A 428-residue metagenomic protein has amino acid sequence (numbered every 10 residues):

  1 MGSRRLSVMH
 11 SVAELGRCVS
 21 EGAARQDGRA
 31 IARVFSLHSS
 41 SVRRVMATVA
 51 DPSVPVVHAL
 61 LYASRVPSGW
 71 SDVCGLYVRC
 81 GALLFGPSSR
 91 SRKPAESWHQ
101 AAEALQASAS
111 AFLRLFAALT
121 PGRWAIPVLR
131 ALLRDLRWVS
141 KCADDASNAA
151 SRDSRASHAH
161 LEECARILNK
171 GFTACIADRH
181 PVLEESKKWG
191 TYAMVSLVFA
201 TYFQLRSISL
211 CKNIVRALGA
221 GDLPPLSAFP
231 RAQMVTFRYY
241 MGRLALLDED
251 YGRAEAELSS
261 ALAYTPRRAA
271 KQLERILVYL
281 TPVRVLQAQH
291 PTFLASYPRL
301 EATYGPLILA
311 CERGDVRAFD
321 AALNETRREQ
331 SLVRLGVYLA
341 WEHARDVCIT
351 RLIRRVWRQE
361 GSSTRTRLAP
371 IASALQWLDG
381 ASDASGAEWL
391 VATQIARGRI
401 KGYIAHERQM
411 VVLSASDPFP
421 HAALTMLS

Functional and structural regions predicted by a protein language model:
M1-P127, S147-N148, A165-T173, A177-P181 (+3 more regions): Charged, E/D/K/R/S-rich low-complexity terminal regions of large eukaryotic assembly subunits
L115, C142, A174-P181, A217-P224 (+1 more regions): Residue position in alpha-helical solenoids
D135, A193-L197, Q233-Y240, Y279 (+2 more regions): "A position-specific structural signal for the A-helix of alpha-solenoid helical repeats
L136, S140-A143, Y202, R238 (+2 more regions): Residue at a conserved register position within TPR or TPR-like alpha-solenoid repeats
S186-K187, L223-P230, A269-A270: Short coil/turn linker motifs that delimit alpha-helical repeat modules in TPR/alpha-solenoid proteins
